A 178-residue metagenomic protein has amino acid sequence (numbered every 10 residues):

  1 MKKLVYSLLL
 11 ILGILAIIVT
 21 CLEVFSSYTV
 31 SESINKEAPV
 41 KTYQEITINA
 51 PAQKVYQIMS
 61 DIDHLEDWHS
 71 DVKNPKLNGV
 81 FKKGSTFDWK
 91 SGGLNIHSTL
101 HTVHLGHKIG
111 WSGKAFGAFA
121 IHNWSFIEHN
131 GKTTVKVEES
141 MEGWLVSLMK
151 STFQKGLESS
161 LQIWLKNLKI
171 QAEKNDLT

Functional and structural regions predicted by a protein language model:
K3-L8, L15-N78, T178: Hydrophobic ligand-binding cavity/cleft-lining segments
E23-V24, K114-I170, K174: Beta-strand/loop substructures that line and gate deep hydrophobic ligand-binding cavities in soluble
A38-V40, G92, A118: Residue-level preference for beta-strand/loop junctions
Q44-I46, I96-T102, G113, A120-E128: Hydrophobic/aromatic beta-strand elements that line small-molecule binding cavities or substrate pockets in beta-rich
T47, G110, K136-E138: Soluble periplasmic/extracytoplasmic beta-strand elements of cell-envelope proteins
A52, Y56-I62, H69, G84 (+4 more regions): Extracytoplasmic/secreted envelope proteins and their assembly/folding machinery, especially bacterial periplasmic
S85-G92, I109-A115: Short beta-strand segments that buttress and anchor functional surface loops
H104-K108: Short, conserved beta-turn/loop elements at beta-strand boundaries and strand-helix junctions
